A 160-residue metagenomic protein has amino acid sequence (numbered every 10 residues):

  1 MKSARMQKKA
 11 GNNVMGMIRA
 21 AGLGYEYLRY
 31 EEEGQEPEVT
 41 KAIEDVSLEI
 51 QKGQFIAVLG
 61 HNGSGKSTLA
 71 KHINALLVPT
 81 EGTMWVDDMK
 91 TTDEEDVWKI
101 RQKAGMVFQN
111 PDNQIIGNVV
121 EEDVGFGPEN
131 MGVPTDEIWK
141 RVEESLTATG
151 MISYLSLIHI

Functional and structural regions predicted by a protein language model:
L59-H61: The feature captures the beta-strand-to-loop junction immediately N-terminal to the Walker
N74: Helix-to-loop junction immediately C-terminal to a conserved catalytic motif
G82-D93, I100: Conserved ABC transporter NBD signature motif
D112, N118-E129, W139, E143: Short helical segment in ABC ATPase nucleotide-binding domains corresponding to the A-loop/adjacent helical element
D136-L155: Conserved ABC ATPase "signature" region
I158-I160: Conserved small/polar residues in nucleotide/adenosyl-binding loops
